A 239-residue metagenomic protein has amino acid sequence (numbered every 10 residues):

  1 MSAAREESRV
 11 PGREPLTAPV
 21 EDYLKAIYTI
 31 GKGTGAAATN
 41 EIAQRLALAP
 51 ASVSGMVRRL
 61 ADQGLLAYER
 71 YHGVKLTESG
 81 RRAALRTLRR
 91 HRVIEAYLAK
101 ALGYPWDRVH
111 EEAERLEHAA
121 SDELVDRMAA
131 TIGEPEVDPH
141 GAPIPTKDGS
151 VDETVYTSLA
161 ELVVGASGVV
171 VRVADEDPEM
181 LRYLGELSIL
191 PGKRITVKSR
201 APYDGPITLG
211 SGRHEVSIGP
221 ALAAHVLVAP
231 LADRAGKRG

Functional and structural regions predicted by a protein language model:
M1-A47: Extreme N-terminal segment that seeds HTH/winged-HTH DNA-binding domains in transcriptional regulators
A51, D107: Key DNA-contact positions within bacterial/archaeal DNA-binding proteins
V57-R58: Short, hydrophobic-biased segments on the C-terminal half of alpha helices that form "recognition helices"
A61-E69: A short, conserved structural fragment
H72-H91: Basic, amphipathic "hinge/linker" alpha-helix immediately C-terminal to the N-terminal HTH DNA-binding motif
E117-A224: Mid-protein regulatory/catalytic core that forms ligand/cofactor-binding pockets and protein-protein interaction
